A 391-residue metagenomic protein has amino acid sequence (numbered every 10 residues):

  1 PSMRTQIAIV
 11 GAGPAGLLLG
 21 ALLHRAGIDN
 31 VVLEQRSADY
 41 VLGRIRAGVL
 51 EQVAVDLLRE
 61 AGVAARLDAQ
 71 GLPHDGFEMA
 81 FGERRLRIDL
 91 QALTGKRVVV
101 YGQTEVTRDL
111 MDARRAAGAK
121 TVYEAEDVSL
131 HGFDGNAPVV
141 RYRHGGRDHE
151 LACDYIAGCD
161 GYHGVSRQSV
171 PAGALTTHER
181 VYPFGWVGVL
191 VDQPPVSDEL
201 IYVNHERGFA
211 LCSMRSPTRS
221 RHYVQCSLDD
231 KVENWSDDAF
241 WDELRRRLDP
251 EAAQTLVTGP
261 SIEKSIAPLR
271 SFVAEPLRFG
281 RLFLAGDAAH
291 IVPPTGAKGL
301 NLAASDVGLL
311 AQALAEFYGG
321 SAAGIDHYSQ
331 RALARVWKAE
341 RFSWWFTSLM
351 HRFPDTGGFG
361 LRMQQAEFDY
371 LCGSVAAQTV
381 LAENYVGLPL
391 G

Functional and structural regions predicted by a protein language model:
S2-M3, A297, Q312-G391: C-terminal helical "tail/cap" subdomain of flavin- and related membrane-associated enzymes
I7-I9, N30: Conserved hydrophobic helix-helix packing surfaces used for dimerization/oligomerization
V10-R25, L110, I266-R341, W345: Conserved mid-domain beta->alpha element of the FAD-binding
H24-I45: Glycine-rich FAD pyrophosphate-binding loop
Y40, D160-G161, V292: Glycine-rich, N-terminal phosphate-binding loop of Rossmann-like dinucleotide-binding domains
G43-R46, E51-A117, H131-D134: Active-site-adjacent segment of FAD-dependent monooxygenases/related oxidoreductases
D112, A117-S129, D134-L269, A274: Conserved FAD-binding catalytic core of PHBH/FMO-like flavoproteins
